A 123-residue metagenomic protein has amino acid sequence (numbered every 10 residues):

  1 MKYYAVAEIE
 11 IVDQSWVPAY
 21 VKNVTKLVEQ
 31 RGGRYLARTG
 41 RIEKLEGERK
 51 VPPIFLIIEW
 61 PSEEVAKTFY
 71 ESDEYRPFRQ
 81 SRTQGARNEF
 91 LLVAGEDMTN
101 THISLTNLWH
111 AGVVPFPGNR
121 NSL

Functional and structural regions predicted by a protein language model:
M1-I57, P61-E71, A94-L123: Short S/T/G/P-rich N-terminal loop/turn motif that feeds into the first structured element of a domain
E74-L91: C-terminal structural segments of small proteins and small subunits
